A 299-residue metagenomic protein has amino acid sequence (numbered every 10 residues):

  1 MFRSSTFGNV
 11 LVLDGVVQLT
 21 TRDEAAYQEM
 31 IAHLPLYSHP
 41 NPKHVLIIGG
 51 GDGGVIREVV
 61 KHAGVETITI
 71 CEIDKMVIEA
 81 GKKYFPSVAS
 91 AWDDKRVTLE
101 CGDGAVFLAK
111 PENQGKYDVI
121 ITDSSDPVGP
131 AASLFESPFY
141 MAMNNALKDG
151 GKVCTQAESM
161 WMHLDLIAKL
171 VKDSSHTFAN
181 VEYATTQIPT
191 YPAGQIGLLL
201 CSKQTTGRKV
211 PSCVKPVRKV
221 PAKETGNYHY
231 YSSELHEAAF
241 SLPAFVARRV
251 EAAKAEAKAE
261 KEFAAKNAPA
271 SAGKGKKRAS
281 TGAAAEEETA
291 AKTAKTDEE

Functional and structural regions predicted by a protein language model:
F2-L13: Non-catalytic substrate-recognition/targeting regions of SAM-dependent transferases
F7, L19-T155, W161-A168, P192 (+2 more regions): The AdoMet/dcAdoMet-binding core of the Class I SAM-like
Y140-M141, L166-Q187, L199: Conserved Class I S-adenosyl-L-methionine
T155, A179-A184, R208-C213: Acidic/polar loop patches that form or flank catalytic/metal-binding clefts of enzymes that bind anionic ligands
A157-S159, T185-Q187, K203: Active-site proximal loops enriched in glycine and acidic residues that flank catalytic Cys/His/Asp and coordinate
K172, A193-K277, E286-E287, E298: SAM/dcSAM-binding transferase cores
